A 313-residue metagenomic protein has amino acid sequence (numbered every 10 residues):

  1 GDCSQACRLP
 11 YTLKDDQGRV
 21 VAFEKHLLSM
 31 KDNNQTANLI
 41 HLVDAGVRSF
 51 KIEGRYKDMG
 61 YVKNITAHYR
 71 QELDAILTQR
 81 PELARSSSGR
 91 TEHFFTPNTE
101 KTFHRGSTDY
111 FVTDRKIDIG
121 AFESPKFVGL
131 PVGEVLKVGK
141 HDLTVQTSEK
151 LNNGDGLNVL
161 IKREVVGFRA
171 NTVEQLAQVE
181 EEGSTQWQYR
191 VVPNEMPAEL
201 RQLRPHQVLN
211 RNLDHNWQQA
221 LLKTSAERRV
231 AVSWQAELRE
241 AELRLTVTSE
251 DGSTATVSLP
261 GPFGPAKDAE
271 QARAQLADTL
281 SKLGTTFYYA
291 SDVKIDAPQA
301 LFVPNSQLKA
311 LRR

Functional and structural regions predicted by a protein language model:
G1-R313: Surface-exposed amphipathic alpha-helical tracts and adjacent flexible/coil segments at the periphery of soluble enzymes
